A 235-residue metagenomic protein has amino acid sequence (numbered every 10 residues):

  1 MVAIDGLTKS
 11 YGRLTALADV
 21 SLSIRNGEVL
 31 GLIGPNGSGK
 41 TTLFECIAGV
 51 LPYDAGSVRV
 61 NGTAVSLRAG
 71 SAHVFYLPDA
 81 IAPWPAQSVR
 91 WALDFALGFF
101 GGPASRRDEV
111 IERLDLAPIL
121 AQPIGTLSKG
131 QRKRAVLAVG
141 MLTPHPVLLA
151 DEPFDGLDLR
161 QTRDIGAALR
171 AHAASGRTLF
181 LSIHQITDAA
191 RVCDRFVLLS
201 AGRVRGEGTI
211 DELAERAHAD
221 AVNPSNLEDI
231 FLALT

Functional and structural regions predicted by a protein language model:
I33-P35: The feature captures the beta-strand-to-loop junction immediately N-terminal to the Walker
A48: Helix-to-loop junction immediately C-terminal to a conserved catalytic motif
Y53-A72: Conserved ABC transporter NBD signature motif
D94, G98, A104-I119: Conserved ABC ATPase "signature" region
L148-E152: Catalytic Walker B motif of ABC-type/P-loop ATPase nucleotide-binding domains
